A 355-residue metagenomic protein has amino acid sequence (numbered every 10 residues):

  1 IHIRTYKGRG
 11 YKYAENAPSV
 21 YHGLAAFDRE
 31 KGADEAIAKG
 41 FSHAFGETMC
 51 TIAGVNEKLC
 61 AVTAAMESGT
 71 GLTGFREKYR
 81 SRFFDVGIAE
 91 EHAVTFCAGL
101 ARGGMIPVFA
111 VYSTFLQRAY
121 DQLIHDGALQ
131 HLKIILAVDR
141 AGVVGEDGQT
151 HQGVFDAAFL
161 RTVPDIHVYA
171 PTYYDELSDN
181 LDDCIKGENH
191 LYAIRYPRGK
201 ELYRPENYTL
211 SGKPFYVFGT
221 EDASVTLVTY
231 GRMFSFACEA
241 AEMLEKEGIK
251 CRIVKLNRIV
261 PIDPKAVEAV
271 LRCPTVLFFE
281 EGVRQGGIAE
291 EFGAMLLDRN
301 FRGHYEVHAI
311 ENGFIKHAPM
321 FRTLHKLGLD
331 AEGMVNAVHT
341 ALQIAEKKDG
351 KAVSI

Functional and structural regions predicted by a protein language model:
H2-L24, E30-E77, D85, E91-V94 (+5 more regions): Thiamine diphosphate
G32-D34, C50, Y79-F83, M105-F109 (+2 more regions): Glycine- and acidic
G71, F83, E90-A110, A119-L123 (+1 more regions): Extended, hydrophobic alpha-helical segments in both membrane/secreted and soluble proteins
V86-G87, V111-Y112, A170-Y173, F279-E281: Short beta->alpha connector loops at strand-helix junctions that form conserved, small/polar/Pro-enriched
Q122, N180-L181, K265: Short beta-alpha junctions and helix-cap segments that line functional grooves
D165, P171-T172, P205-N207: Active-site core segments that coordinate phosphate-bearing ligands/cofactors across diverse enzyme families
A170-G187: Conserved glycine-bearing catalytic or ligand-binding loops at nucleotide- and phosphate-handling centers of large
